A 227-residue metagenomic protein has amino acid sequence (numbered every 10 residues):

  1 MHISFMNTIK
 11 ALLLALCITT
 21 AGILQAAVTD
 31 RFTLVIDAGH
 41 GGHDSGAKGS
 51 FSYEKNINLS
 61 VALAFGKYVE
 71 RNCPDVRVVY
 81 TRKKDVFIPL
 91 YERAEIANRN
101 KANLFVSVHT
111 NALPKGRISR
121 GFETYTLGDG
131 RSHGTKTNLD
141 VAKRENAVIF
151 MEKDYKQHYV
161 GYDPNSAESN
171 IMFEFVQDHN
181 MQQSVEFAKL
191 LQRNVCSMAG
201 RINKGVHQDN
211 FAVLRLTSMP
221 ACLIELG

Functional and structural regions predicted by a protein language model:
M1-N7: N-terminal secretory signal peptides that target proteins for export/translocation
I9-L12, N100, T217: Residue-level detector of intrinsically disordered/flexible regions characterized by low predicted structural confidence
K10-G22: Bacterial N-terminal signal peptides
A26-Y162, Q177-K189, H207: Catalytic-core regions of hydrolytic enzymes
G46, P114-K115, D163-G227: Active-site-adjacent mobile loop/cap segments within catalytic or ligand-binding domains
